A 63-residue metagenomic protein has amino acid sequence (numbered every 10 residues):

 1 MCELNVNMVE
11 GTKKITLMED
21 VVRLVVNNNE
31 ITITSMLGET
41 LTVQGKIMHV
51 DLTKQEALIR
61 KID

Functional and structural regions predicted by a protein language model:
C2-D63: Compact, glycine-rich, soluble single-domain proteins
